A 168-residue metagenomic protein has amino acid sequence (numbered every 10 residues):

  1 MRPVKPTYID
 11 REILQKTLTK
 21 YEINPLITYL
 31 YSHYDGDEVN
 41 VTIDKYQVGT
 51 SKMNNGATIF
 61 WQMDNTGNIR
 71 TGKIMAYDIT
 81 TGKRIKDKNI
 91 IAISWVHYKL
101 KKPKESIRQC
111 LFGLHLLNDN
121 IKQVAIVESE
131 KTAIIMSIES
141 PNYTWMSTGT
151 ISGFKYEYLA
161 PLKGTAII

Functional and structural regions predicted by a protein language model:
M1-R70, L117-D119: TOPRIM metal-binding catalytic domain and adjacent DNA-binding surface shared by DnaG-type primases
I59-K163: Phosphate-handling DNA/RNA-contact segment within nucleic-acid enzymes
G164-I168: A polyampholytic, Gly/Pro-enriched intrinsically disordered region
